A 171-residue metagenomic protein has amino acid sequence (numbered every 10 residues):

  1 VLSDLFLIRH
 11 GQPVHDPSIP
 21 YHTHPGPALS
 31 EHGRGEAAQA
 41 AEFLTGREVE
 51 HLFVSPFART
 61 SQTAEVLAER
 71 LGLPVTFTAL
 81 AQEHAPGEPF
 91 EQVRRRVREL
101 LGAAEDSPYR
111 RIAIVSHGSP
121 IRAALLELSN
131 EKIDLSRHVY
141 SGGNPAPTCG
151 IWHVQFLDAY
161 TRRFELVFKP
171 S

Functional and structural regions predicted by a protein language model:
L2-F77, H84, E88-R94: Active-site-proximal alpha-helix that buttresses catalytic centers in soluble enzyme cores
L5, R110-G118: Generic beta-sheet signal
P13, P120-I121: Short active-site segment of divalent metal-dependent hydrolases/proteases that encodes the spacing between
F43, R70, A103, E127-E131: Active-site catalytic microenvironments for nucleophilic, acid-base chemistry
G46-E48, A104-R110: Glycine-rich phosphate-binding loop signature in dinucleotide/nucleotide-binding domains
S55-F57, L80, V115-S119: Short, well-ordered beta-to-alpha junction loops that form the rim of enzyme active sites and present histidine/acidic
E131-R163: Domain-level recognition of soluble alpha/beta enzyme cores, biased toward histidine phosphatases/phosphomutases
F164-S171: Short, solvent-exposed aromatic-acidic interface loops
